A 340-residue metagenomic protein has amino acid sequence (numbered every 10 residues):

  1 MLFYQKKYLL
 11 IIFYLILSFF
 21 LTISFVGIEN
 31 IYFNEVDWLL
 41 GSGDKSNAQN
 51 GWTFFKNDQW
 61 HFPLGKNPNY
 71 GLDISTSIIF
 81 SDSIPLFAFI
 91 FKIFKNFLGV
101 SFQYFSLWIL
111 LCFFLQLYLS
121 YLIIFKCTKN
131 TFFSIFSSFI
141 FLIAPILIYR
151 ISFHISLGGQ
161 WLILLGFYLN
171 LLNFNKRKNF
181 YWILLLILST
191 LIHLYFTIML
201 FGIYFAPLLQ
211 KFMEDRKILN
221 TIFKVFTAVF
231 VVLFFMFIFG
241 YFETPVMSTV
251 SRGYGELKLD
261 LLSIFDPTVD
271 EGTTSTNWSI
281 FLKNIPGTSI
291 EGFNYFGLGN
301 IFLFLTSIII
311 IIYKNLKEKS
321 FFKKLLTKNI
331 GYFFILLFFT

Functional and structural regions predicted by a protein language model:
M1-F33, L219-V229, F321-L336: Start-transfer (signal-anchor) and selected internal transmembrane alpha helices of multi-pass inner/ER membrane
L17-L21, P145, S189, V231-M236: Alpha-helical transmembrane segments of multipass membrane proteins
S18-L115, A144-I148, H154-G158, L262-S279: Membrane-interface coil-to-helix junctions
T22, V26, F91, K95 (+7 more regions): Membrane-water interface at transmembrane helix exits
L110, F114-I123, F132-F174, K178-L208 (+1 more regions): Membrane-embedded helix bundles of polyisoprenyl
N170, T197-F230, I310-F321: Perimembrane helix-loop-helix junctions
F235-I311: Periplasmic/ER-lumenal interhelical loops and adjacent helix-loop junctions in multi-pass membrane proteins
F296-T340: Hydrophobic, aromatic-rich transmembrane alpha-helices and their immediate juxtamembrane boundary segments
